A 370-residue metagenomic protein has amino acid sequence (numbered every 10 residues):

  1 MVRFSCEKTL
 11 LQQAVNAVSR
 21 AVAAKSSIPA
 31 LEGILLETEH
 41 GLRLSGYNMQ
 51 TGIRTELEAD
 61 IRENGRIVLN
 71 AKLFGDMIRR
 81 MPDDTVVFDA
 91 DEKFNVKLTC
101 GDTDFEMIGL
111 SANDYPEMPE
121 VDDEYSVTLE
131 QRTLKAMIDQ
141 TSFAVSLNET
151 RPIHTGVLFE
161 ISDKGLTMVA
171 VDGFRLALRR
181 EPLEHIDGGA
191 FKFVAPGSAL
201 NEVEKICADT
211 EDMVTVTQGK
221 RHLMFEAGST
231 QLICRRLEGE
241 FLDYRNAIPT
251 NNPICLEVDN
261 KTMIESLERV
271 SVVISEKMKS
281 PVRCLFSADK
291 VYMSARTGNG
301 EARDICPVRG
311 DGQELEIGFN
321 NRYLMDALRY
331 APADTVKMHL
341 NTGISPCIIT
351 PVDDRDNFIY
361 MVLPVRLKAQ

Functional and structural regions predicted by a protein language model:
M1-Q370: Structural preference for solvent-exposed beta-strand-turn elements and adjacent flexible terminal/loop segments within
